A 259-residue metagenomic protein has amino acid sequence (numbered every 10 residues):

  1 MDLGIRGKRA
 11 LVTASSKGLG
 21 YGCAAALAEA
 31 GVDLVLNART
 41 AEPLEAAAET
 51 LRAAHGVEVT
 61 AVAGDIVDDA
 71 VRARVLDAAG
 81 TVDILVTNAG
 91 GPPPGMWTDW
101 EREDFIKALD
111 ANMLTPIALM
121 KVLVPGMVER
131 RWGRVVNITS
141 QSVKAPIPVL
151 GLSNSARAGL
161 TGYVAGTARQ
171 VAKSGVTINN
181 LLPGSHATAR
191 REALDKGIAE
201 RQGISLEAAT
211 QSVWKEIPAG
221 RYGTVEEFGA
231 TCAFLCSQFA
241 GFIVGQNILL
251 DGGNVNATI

Functional and structural regions predicted by a protein language model:
M1-G4, A145, A233, V244-I259: Short C-terminal tail/terminal secondary-structure segment of NAD(P)H-dependent dehydrogenase/reductase domains
R9, A14-G18: Conserved glycine-rich cofactor-binding loop
R72, M96-T98, D104-L109, V135 (+1 more regions): Substrate-binding pocket helix/loop in short-chain dehydrogenase/reductase
P92-I106, E129, V149-L152: Conserved mid-core segment of classical short-chain dehydrogenase/reductases
P125, R169-Q170, G241: Alpha-helical segment proximal to the catalytic Tyr-Lys
V136-G159, V164-K173, G184-H186: Catalytic loop of short-chain dehydrogenase/reductase
A172, T177, I243-G245: Short, small/polar-rich loop/turn modules that mediate ligand/substrate recognition or access, typified
